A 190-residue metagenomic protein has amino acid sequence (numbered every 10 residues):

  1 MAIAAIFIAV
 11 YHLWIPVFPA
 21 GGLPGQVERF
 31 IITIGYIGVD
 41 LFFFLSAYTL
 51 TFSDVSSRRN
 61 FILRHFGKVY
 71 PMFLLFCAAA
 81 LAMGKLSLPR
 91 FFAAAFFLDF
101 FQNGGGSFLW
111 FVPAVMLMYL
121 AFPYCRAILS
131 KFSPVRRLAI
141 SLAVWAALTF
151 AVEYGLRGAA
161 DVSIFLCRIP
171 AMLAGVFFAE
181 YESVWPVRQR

Functional and structural regions predicted by a protein language model:
M1-I6, F30, F61-Y70, L138-L142 (+2 more regions): Functional transmembrane helices that form membrane-embedded active or gating regions
I6, Y70, L74, A78-A82 (+5 more regions): Generic alpha-helical transmembrane segments of integral inner-membrane proteins, especially permease/transport modules
I6-W14, C77-A78, A82, A94-F101 (+1 more regions): Aromatic-anchored segments of alpha-helical transmembrane domains
P24-Q26, P71, A79, A93-G104 (+3 more regions): Short juxtamembrane and helix-loop transition motifs at transmembrane-helix boundaries in membrane proteins
V27-V39, F100-A114, E153-A174: Interfacial loop-to-helix transition and helix-capping segments at the boundaries of transmembrane helices
I32-F43, L50-G104, A114, M118 (+1 more regions): Transmembrane alpha-helical segments and their boundary/interface "anchor" motifs in multi-pass integral membrane
Y119-V144, F177-R190: Solvent-exposed interhelical
